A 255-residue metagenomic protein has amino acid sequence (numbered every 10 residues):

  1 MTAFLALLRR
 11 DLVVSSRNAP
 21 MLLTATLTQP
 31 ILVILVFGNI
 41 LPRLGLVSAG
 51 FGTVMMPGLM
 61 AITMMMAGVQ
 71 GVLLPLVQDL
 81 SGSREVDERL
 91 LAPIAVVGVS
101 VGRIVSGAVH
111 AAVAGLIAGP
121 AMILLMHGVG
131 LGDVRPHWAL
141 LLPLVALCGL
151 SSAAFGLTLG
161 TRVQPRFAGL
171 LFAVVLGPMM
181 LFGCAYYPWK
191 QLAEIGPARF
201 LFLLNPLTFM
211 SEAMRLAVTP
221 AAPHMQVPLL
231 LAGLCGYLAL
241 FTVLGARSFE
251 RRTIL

Functional and structural regions predicted by a protein language model:
M1-G130, V134-R135, P143-L203, F209 (+1 more regions): Hydrophobic transmembrane alpha-helices and immediately adjacent juxtamembrane helices of multi-pass inner-membrane
